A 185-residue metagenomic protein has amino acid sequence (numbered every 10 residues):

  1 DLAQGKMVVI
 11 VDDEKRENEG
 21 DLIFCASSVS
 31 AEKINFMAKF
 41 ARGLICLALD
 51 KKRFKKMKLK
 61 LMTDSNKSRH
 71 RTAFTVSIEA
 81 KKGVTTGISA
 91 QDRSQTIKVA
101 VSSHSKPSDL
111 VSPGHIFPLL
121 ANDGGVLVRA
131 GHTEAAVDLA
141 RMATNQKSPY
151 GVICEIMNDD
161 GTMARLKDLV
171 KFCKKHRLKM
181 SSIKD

Functional and structural regions predicted by a protein language model:
D1-D185: Catalytic domains of riboflavin
